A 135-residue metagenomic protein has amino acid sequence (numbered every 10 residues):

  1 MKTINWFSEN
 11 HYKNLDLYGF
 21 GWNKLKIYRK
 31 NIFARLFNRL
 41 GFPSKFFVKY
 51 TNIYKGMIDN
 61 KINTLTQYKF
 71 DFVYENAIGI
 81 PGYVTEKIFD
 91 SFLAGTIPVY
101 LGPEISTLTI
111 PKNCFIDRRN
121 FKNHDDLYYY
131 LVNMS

Functional and structural regions predicted by a protein language model:
M1-I116, M134: Nucleotide-sugar donor-binding catalytic core of glycosyltransferases
R118-N120: Short beta-strand->loop
K122-S135: C-terminal "capping" alpha-helix adjacent to the active site of nucleotide-linked donor transferases in cell-envelope
